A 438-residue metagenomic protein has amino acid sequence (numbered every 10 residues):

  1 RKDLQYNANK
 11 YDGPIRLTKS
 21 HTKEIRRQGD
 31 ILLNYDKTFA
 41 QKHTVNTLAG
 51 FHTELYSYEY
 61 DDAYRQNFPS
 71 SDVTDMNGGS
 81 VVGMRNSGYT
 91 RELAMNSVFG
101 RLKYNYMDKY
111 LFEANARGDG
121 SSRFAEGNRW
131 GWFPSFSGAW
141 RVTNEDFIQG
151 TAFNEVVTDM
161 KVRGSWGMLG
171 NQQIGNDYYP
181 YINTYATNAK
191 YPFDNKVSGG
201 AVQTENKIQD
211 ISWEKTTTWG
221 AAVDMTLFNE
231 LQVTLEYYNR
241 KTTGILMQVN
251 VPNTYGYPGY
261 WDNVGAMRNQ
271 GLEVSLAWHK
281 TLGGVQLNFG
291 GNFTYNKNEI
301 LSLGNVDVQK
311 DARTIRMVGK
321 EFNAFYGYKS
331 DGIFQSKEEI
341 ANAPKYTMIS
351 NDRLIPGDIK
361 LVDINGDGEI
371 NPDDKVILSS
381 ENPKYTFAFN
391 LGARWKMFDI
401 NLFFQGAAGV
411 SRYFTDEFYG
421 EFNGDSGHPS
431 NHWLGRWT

Functional and structural regions predicted by a protein language model:
R1-K2, Y11-G327, A388, K396: Extracellular/periplasmic, surface-exposed regions of secreted and cell-surface proteins
D3-Y6, A63-Q66, V306, Q405-A408 (+1 more regions): Short Gly/aromatic-enriched secondary-structure transition segments
S121-S122, T242-T243, S379-E381, G409-S411: A short local loop/turn or secondary-structure capping micro-motif enriched for an aromatic residue
E155, T242, K297-E299, R394-T438: C-terminal beta-signal and adjacent terminal beta-strands/loops of Gram-negative outer-membrane beta-barrel proteins
A222, E236-N239, D374, L402-A408: Active-site proximal loops enriched in glycine and acidic residues that flank catalytic Cys/His/Asp and coordinate
D262, T281-E381, Y419-G424, H428-T438: Conserved small-residue
